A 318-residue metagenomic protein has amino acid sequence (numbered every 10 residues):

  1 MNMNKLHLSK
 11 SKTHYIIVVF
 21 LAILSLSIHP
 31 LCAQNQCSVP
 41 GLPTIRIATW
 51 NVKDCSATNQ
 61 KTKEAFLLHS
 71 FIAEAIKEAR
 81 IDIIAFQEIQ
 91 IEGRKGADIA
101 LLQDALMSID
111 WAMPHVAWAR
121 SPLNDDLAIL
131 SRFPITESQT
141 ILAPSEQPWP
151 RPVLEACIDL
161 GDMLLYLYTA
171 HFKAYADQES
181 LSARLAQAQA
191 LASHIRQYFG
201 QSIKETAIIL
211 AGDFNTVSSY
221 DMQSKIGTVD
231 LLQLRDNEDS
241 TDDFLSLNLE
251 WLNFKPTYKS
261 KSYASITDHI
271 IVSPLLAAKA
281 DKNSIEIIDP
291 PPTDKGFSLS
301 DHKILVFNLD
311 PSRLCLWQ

Functional and structural regions predicted by a protein language model:
N4-I17: Bacterial N-terminal signal peptides that target proteins for export
I16, L31-S108, A119-D126, A188-Q189 (+4 more regions): N-terminal, active-site-proximal structural segment of metallo-dependent hydrolase catalytic domains
I17-S27: Bacterial N-terminal signal peptides
Q34, P148, Q197-I209, T216-Q318: Metal-dependent phosphoester-hydrolase catalytic domains
R46-T49, D82-E88, A117-W118, L127-I129 (+7 more regions): Structural recognition of the beta-strand scaffold that forms the well-ordered cores of secreted hydrolase catalytic
V52-S56, I89-G93, S121-D125, P134-T136 (+7 more regions): Solvent-exposed loop/turn segments at secondary-structure junctions within structured extracellular/periplasmic domains
K63-A75, I84, P152-F244: Extracytoplasmic, non-cytosolic globular domains
Q90-F172: Structured beta-strand-rich core segments of catalytic domains in phosphoester-bond hydrolases
